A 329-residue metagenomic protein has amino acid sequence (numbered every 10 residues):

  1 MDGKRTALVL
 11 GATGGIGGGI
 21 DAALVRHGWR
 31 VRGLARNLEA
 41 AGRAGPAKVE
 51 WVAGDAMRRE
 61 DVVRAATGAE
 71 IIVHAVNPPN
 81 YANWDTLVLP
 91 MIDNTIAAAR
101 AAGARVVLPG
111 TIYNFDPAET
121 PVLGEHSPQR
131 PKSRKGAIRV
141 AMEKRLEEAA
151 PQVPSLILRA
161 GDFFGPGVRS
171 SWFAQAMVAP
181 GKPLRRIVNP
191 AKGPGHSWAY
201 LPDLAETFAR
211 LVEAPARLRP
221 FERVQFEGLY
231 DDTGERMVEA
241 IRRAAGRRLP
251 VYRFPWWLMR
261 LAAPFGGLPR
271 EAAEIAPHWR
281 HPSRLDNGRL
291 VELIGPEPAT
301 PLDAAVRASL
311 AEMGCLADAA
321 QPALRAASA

Functional and structural regions predicted by a protein language model:
K4, T207-A272, N287-G288, E292-L293 (+1 more regions): Mid/C-terminal beta-alpha module of Rossmann-like enzyme folds, strongest in SDR-family dehydrogenases/epimerases
T6-H27: N-terminal Rossmann NAD(P)H-binding glycine-rich loop of SDR-like oxidoreductase domains
E39-A102: NAD(P)H-binding glycine-rich loop region in Rossmannoid oxidoreductase-like domains and their noncatalytic homologs
D85-L89, G124, P128, K132-K144 (+5 more regions): Short-chain dehydrogenase/reductase
I92-V140, L156: Conserved Rossmann-fold NAD(P)-dependent oxidoreductase catalytic core, especially the SDR/UDP-sugar
T111, K144-G167: Conserved beta-loop-beta element that borders a ligand/cofactor-binding pocket
D116-E119, L158-Q175: Flexible, glycine-rich beta-alpha linker
V178-A199, D203, R210-L211, R217-R219: A conserved pocket-lining segment of Rossmann-fold NAD(P)-dependent short-chain dehydrogenase/reductase
